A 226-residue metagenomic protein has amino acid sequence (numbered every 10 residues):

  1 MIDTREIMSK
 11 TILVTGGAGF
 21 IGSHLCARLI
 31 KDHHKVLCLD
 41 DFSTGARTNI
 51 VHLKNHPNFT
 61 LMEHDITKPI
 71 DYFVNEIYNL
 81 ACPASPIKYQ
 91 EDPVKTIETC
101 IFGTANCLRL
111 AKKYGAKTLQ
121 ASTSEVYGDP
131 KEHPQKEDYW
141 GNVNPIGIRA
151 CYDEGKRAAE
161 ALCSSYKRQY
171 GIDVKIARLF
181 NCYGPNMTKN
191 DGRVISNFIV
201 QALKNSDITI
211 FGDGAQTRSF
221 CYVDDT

Functional and structural regions predicted by a protein language model:
M1-C182, A202, G212, D224: N-terminal Rossmann-like NAD(P)+-binding domain of SDR-like oxidoreductases, especially those catalyzing
T104, I195-S196: Amphipathic alpha-helical segments in well-structured domains
P185-G192, G214-D225: Substrate-binding strand-loop-helix patch in Rossmann-like NAD(P)-dependent oxidoreductase/epimerase domains
N197-L203: Activation segment of eukaryotic-like protein kinases
T209: Nucleotide-binding/hydrolysis machinery
